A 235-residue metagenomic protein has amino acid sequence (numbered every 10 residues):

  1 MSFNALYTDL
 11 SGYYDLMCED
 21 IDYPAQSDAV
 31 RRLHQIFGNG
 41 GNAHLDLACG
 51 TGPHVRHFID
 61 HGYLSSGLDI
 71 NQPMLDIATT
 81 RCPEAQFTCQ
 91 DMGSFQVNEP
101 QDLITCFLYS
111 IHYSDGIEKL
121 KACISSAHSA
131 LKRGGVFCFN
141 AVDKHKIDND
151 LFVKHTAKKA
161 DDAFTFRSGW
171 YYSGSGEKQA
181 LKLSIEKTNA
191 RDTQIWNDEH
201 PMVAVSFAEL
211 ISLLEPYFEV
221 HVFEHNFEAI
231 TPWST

Functional and structural regions predicted by a protein language model:
M1-G40: Conserved class I S-adenosyl-L-methionine
L45, G52-S94: Class I SAM-dependent methyltransferase SAM/SAH-binding core
Q96-I104: A short acidic, Gly/Pro-enriched loop at the edge of an enzyme's catalytic core that lines a small-molecule cofactor
F107-Y109: Residues lining the SAM
K121-R133: A short glycine-rich, Lys/Arg-flanked "PGG" loop and its adjoining helix->strand segment in the class I
C138-S212: SAM-dependent methyltransferase
E199-V203, E219-A229: Conserved S-adenosyl-L-methionine
